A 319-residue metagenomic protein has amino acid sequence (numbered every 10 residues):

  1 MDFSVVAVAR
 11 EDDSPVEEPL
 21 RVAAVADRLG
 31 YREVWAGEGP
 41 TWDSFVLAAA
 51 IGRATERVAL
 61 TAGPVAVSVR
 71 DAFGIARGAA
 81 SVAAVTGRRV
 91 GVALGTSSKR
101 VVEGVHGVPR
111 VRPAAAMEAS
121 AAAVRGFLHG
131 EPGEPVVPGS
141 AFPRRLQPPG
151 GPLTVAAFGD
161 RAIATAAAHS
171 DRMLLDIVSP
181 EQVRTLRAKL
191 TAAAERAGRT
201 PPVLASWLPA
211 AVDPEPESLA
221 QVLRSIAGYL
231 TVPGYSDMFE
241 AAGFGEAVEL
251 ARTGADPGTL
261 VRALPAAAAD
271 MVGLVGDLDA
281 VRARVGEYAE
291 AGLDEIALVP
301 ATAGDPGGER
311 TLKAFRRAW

Functional and structural regions predicted by a protein language model:
M1-W319: Active-site-adjacent structural elements that line small-molecule/cofactor binding pockets in enzymes
